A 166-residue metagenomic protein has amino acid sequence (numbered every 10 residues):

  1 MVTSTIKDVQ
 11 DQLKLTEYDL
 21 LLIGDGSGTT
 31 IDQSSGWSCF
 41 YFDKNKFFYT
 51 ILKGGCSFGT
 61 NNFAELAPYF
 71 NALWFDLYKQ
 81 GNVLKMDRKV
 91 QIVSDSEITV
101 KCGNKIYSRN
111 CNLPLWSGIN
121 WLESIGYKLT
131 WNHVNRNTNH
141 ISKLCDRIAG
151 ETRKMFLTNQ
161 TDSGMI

Functional and structural regions predicted by a protein language model:
V2-A67, N71-F75, K79-G81: RNase H-like nuclease fold core
S27-I31, F70-D146, R153-M155: RNase H catalytic domain
K46-Y49, F63-L66, L115-I119, M155-N159: Glycine-rich loops and low-complexity Gly/Arg-rich segments that provide flexible linkers or classic glycine-based
I51-G55, W121-G126, T161-M165: Short C-terminal domain-edge/linker segments immediately following a structured domain
R147-I166: Charged phosphate-binding loop/patch that engages nucleotide di/tri-phosphates or the phosphate backbone of nucleic
